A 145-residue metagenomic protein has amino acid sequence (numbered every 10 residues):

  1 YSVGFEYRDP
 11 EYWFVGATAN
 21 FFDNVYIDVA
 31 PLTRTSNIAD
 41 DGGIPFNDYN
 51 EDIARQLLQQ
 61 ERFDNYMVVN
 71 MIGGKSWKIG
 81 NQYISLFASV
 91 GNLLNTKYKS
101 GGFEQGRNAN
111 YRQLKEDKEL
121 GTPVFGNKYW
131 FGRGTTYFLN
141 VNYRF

Functional and structural regions predicted by a protein language model:
Y1-K78, G102-F103: C-terminal beta-barrel architecture of Gram-negative outer-membrane proteins
F21-A39, K75-F145: C-terminal beta-signal and adjacent terminal beta-strands/loops of Gram-negative outer-membrane beta-barrel proteins
